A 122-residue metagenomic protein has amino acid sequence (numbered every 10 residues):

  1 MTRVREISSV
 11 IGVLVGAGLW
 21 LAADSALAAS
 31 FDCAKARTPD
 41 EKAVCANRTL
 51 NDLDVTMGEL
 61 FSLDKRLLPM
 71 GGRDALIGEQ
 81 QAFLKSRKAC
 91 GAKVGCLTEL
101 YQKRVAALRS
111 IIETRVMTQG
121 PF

Functional and structural regions predicted by a protein language model:
M1-I7: N-terminal secretory signal peptides that target proteins for export/translocation
V10-A22: Bacterial N-terminal signal peptides
A22-F122: N-terminal alpha-helical modules
